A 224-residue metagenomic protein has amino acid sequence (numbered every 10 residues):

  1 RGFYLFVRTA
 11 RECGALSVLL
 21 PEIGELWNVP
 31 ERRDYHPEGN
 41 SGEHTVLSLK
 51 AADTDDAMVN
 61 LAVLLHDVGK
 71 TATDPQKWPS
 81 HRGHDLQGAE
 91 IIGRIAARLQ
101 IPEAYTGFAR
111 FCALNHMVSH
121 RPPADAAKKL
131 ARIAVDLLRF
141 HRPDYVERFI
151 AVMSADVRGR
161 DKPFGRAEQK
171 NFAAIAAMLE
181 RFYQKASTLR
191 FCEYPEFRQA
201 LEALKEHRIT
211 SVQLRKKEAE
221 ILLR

Functional and structural regions predicted by a protein language model:
R1-N60, L64-P79, G83, Q87-I101 (+3 more regions): Glycine- and charge-enriched loop/helix tracts that form the active or gating conduit in phosphate/cation-handling
L5-E12, L20-L26, A62-V63, P123-L130 (+3 more regions): Short coil/turn segments at secondary-structure boundaries
L5-F6, A15-V18, E22, A104 (+7 more regions): Exposed alpha-helical structural elements
E12, G24-V29, D67, F108-H116 (+2 more regions): A glycine-rich phosphate-binding loop feature that marks nucleotide/adenosyl-phosphate handling sites
P21-W27, P37-G42, S119-A127, R142-P143 (+1 more regions): Short, charged low-complexity intrinsically disordered segments located at boundaries of structured domains
E38-S41, H81, P102, R142 (+2 more regions): Short amphipathic alpha-helix initiation/capping segments at coil-to-helix junctions
V46-F164: Divalent metal-dependent catalytic cores for phosphoryl transfer on phosphate-bearing substrates
G93-R94, V157-R224: Charged substrate- and nucleic-acid-binding regions of tRNA-handling and nucleotidyl-transfer enzymes, centered on
